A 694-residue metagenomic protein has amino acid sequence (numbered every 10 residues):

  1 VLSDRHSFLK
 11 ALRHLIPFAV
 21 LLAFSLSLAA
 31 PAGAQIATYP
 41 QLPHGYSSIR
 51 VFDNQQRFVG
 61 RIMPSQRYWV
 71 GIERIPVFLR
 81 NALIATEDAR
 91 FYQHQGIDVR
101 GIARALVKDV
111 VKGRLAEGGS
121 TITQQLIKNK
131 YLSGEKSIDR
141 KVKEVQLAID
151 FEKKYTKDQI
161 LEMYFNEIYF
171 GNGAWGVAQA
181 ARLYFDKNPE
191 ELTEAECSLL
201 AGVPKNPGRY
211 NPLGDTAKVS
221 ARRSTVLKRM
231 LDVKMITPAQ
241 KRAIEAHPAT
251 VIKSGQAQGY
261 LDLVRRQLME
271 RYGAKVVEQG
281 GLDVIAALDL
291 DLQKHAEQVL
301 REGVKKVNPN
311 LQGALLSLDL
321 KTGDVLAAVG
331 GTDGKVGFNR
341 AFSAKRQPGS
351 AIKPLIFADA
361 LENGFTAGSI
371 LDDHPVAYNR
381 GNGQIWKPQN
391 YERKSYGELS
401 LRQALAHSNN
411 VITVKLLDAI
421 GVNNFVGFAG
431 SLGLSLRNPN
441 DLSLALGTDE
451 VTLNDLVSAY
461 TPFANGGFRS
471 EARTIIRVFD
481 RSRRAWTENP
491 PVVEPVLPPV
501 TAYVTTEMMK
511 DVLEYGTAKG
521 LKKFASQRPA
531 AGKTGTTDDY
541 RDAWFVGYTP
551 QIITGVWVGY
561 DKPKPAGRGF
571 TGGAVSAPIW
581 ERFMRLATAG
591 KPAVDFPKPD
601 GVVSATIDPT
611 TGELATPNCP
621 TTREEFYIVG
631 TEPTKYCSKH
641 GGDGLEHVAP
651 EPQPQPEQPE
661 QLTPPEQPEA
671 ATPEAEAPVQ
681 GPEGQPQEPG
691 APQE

Functional and structural regions predicted by a protein language model:
L15-S27: Bacterial N-terminal signal peptides
A37, A286-N308, L315-D319, A328 (+5 more regions): A penicillin-recognizing enzyme superfamily signal
Q56, L83-I84, S224-T225, M230 (+7 more regions): Active-site SXXK
Y68-I75, L311-Q312, K335-L355, A367-H374 (+1 more regions): Short active-site loop at a secondary-structure junction that contains or immediately precedes the catalytic residue(s)
Y92-I102, W175-A178, T237-K241, F338 (+3 more regions): Short, well-structured active-site flanking segments
V111-K136, E190, K253-A257, F365-F425 (+3 more regions): Conserved catalytic neighborhood of penicillin-recognizing serine enzymes
R114-K294, Q298, G427-S431, S435 (+2 more regions): Non-catalytic, structured segments within soluble enzyme domains
I385-N390, G421-Y460, G467, E471-T474: Mid-domain, small-residue-enriched loop/turn segments at the edges of structured enzyme/sensor domains
